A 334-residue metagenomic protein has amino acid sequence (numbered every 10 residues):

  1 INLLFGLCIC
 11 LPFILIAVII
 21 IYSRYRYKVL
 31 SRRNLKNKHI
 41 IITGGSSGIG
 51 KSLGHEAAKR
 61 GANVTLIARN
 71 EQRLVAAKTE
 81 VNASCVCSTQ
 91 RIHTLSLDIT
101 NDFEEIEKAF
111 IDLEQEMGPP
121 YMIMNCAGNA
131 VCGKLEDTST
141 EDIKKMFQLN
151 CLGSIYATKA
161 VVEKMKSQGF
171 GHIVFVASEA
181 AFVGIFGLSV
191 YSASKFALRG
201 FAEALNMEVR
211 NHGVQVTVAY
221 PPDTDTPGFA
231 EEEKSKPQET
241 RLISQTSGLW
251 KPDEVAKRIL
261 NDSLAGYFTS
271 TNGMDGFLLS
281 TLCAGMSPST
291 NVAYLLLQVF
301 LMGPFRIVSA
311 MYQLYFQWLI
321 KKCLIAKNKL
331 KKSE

Functional and structural regions predicted by a protein language model:
H39, S46-S47: Conserved glycine-rich cofactor-binding loop
R60-A77: Conserved glycine-rich Rossmann-like NAD(P)H-binding loop of the short-chain dehydrogenase/reductase
C126-V131: Conserved NAD(P)H cofactor-binding loop of Rossmann-fold oxidoreductase domains
K134-L135, D142-K144: Substrate-binding pocket helix/loop in short-chain dehydrogenase/reductase
T158, S194: Active-site helix of classical SDR
S178: Residue(s) in the substrate-gating loop at a strand-loop-helix junction that position the organic substrate next
M207-V292: SDR active-site lid
